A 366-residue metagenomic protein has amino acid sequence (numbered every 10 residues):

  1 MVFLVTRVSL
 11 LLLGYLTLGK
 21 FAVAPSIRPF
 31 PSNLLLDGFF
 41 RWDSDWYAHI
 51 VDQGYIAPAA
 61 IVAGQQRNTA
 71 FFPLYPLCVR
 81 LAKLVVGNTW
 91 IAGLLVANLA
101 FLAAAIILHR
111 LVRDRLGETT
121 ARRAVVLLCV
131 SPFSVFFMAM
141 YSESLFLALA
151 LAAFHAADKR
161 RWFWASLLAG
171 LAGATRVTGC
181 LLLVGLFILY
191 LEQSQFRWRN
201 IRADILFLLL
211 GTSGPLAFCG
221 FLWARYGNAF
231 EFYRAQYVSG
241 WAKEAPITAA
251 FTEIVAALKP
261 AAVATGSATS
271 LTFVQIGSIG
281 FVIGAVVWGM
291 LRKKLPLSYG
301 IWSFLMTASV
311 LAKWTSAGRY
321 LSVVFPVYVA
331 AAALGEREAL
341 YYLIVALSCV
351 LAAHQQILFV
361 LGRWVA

Functional and structural regions predicted by a protein language model:
T6-V23, F39, L183-A285, L295-I301: Membrane-lumen/periplasm interface segments of specific transmembrane helices in polyprenyl phosphate-linked
G38-I56, G64-G87, I254-V255: Short hydrophobic/aromatic helix or loop-helix immediately within or flanking a transmembrane segment in polytopic
L77-L81, L95-R115, G284-W288: Transmembrane-helix motifs of polytopic, lipid-linked glycan transferases
N88-A92, L108-V130, W164, L295-I301: Transmembrane-helix signature of polytopic, membrane-embedded enzymes that assemble or transfer cell-envelope glycans
L102, R115-L116, T120-F133, F137-M140 (+2 more regions): Transmembrane and membrane-interface helices of multi-pass, inner-membrane envelope-modifying transferases
I107-R110, L127-V130, L145-W164, L183 (+1 more regions): Specific aromatic-rich, kink-prone transmembrane helix
L116, A153-W164, L191-F196, G335: Membrane-interface transmembrane helices that cradle and orient dolichyl/undecaprenyl
A139-L145, A317-G318: Short acidic/glycine- and proline-prone juxtamembrane loop motifs at membrane-interface regions of multi-pass membrane
